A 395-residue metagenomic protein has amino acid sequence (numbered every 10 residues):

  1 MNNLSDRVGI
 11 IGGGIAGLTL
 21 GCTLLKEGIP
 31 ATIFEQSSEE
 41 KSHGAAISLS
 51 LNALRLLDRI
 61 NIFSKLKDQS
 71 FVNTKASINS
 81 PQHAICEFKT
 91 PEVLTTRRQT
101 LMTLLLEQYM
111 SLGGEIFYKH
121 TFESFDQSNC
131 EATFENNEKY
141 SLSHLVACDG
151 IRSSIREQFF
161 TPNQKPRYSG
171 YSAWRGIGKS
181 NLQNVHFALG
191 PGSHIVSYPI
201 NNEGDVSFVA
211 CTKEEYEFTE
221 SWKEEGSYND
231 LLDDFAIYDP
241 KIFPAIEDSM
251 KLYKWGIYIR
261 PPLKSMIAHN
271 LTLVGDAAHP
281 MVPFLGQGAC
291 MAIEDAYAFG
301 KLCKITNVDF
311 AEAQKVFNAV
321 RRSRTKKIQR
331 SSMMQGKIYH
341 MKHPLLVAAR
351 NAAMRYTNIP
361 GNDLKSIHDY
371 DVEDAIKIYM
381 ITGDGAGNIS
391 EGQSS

Functional and structural regions predicted by a protein language model:
N2-V8, T23, S50-I177, E215-N229 (+1 more regions): Conserved N-terminal helical subregion
G9-P30, S37, V146-A147, S197 (+4 more regions): Conserved mid-domain beta->alpha element of the FAD-binding
E39-R55: Conserved N-terminal glycine-rich FAD pyrophosphate-binding loop of Rossmann-like flavoproteins
D68-Q69, A236-K251, F310-K315: Acidic/histidine metal-binding catalytic segments
S153, A173-R175, S193-V196, A278-H279: Histidine-centered metal-chelating micro-motifs
P166-Y171, Q183-N184, Y228, D239-W255: A short coil-to-beta-strand element that immediately follows conserved catalytic motifs
V185-F218, E224, Y228, L232-A236 (+1 more regions): Active-site substrate-recognition segment that forms the wall of the catalytic cavity or substrate channel
R330, M334-D371, K377: Alpha-helical membrane-targeting segments
